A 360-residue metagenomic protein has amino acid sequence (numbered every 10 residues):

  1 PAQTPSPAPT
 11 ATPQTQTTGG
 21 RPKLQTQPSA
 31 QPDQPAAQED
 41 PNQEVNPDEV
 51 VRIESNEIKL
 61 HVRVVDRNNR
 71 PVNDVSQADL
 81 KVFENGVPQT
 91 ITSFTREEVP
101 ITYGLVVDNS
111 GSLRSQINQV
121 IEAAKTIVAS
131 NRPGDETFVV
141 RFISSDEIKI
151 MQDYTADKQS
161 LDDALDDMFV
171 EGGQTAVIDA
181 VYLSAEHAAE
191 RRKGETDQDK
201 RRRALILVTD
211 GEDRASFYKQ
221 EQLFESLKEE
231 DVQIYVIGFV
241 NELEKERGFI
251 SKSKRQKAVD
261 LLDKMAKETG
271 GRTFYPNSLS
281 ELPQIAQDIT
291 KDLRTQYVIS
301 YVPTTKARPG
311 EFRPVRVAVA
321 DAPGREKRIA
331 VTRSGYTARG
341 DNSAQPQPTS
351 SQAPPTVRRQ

Functional and structural regions predicted by a protein language model:
A2-Q360: Scaffold/interface architecture of coatomer-like assemblies
